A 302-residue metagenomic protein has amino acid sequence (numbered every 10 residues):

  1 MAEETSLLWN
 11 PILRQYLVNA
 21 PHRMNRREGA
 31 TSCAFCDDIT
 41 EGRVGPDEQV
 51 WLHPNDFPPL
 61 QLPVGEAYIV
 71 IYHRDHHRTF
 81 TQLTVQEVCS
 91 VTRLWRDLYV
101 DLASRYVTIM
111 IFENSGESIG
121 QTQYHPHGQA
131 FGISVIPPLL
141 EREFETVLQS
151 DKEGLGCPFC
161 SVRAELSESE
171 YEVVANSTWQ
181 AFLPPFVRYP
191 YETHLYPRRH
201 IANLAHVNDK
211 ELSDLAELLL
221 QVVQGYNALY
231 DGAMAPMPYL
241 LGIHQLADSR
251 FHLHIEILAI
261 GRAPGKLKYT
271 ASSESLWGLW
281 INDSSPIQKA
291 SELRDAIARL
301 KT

Functional and structural regions predicted by a protein language model:
M1-H125, F131-A202, P236-L240, H244-T302: Active-site microenvironments that recognize anionic phosphate/pyrophosphate groups
P190, Y196-D231, P238: Extended serine/threonine-enriched, polar tracts that run as long, contiguous segments within proteins
